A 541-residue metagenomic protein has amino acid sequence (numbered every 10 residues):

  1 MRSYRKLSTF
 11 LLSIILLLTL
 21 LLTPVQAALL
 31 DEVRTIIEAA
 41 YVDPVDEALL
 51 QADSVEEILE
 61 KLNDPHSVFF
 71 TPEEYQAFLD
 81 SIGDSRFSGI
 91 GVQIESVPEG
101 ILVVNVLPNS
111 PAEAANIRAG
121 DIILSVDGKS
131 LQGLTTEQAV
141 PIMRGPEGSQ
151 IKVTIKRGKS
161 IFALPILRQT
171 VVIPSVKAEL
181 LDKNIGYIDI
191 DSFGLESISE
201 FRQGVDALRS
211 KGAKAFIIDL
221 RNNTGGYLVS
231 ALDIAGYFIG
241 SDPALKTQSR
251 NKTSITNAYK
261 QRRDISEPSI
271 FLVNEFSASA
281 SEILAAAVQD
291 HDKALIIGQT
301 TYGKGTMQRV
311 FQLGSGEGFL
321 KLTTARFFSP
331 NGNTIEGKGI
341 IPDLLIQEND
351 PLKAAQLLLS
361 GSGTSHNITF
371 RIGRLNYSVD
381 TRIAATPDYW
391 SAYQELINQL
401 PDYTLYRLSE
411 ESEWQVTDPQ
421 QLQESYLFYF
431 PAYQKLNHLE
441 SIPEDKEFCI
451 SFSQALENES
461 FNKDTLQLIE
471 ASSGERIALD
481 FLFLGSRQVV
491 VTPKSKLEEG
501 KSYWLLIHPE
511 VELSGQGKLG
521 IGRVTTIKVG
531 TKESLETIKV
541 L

Functional and structural regions predicted by a protein language model:
F10-L21: Bacterial N-terminal signal peptides
L30-S81, S425, F430, D445-C449 (+1 more regions): Interdomain regulatory linker/hinge segments that flank or connect interaction modules in polarity/junction/synaptic
P65-I101, N105, P165, E475-F481: PDZ/PDZ-like peptide-tail recognition elements
E99-L102, L124-V126, Q138-A178, T324: PDZ-domain C-terminal substructure recognizer with occasional recognition of PDZ-binding tails
P111-I122, R144-P146, A287, K501: A short glycine-leucine-enriched loop at secondary-structure breakpoints that most characteristically corresponds
A112-L134, F216-D219: Conserved PDZ fold ligand-binding element
E179-I217, R221-L439, L541: C-terminal "post-core" interaction segments
D418-L541: Acidic, low-complexity Ser/Thr/Gly/Pro-rich repeat segments typical of extracellular/periplasmic and surface-exposed
